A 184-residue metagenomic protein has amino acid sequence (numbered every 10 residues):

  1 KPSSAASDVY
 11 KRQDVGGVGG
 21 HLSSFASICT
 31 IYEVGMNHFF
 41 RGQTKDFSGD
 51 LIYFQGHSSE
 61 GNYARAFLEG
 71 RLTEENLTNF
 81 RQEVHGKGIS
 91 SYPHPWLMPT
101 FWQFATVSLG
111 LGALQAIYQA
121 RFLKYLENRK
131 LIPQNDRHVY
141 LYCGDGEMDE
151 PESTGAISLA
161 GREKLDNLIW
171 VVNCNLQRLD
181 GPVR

Functional and structural regions predicted by a protein language model:
K1-A6, Y10: Single conserved hydrophobic/aromatic residue that forms the stacking wall/gate of nucleotide- or nucleobase-binding
A6, R137, K164-L168: Short glycine-/polar-rich loops that comprise or flank the Walker A/P-loop and associated switch/sensor motifs
K11-G19: Active-site flanking loop/helix segments enriched in acidic
K11-R12, F39-Q43, W170-C174: Short acidic (Asp/Glu) and glycine-rich catalytic loops that position anionic groups and cofactors
V18-G20, C143-G144, V172-C174: Short glycine-centered, acidic/aromatic-flanked micro-motifs in structured strand/loop junctions that mark active-site
S24-E163: Cofactor-binding active-site loop characterized by glycine-rich and histidine/acidic residues
I52-Q55, N167-C174: Short internal beta-strands
C174-R184: Long, well-ordered, tryptophan-enriched scaffold segments
